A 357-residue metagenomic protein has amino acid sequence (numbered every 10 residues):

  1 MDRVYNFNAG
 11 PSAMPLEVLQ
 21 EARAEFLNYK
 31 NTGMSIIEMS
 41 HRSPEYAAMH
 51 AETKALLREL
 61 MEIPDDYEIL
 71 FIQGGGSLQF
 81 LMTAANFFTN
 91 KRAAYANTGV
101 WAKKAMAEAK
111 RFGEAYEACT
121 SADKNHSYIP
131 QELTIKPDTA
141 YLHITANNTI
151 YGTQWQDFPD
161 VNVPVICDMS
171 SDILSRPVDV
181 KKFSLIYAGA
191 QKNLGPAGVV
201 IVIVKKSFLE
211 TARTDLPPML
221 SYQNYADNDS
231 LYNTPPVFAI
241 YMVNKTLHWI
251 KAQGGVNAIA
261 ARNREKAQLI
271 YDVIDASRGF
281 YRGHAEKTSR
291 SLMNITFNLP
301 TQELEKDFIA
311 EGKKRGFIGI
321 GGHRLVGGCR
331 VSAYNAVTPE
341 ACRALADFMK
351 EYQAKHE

Functional and structural regions predicted by a protein language model:
R3-K54: A glycine-/small-polar-enriched, mobile loop at the entrance of the PLP active site in fold-type I
R3-V4, K314, G327-E357: PLP-dependent enzyme catalytic core of the Aspartate aminotransferase-like
P15, A190-Y271, E286, K355-E357: Active-site C-terminal subdomain of aminotransferase-like
G33-Q79, N86, V100, E108: Conserved N-terminal alpha-helix of the aminotransferase class I/II PLP-enzyme fold
F88-K103: Conserved PLP-anchoring active-site segment centered on the Schiff-base-forming lysine
A109, S121-I173: Active-site phosphate-binding strand-loop segment of PLP-dependent enzymes
I166, V180-Q191, V200: Conserved active-site segment immediately N-terminal to the catalytic lysine that forms the internal aldimine
Y281-G312: Conserved PLP-binding catalytic core of the aspartate aminotransferase-like
